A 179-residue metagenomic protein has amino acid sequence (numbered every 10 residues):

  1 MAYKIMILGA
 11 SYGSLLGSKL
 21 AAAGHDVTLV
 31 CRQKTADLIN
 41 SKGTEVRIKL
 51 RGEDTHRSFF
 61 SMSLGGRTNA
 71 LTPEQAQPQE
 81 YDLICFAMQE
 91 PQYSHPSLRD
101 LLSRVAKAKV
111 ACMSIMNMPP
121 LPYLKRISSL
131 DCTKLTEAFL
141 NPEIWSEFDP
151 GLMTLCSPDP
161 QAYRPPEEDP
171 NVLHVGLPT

Functional and structural regions predicted by a protein language model:
M1-G52, L121: NAD(P)+-binding Rossmann beta1-loop-alpha1 motif at the extreme N-terminus of oxidoreductases
I7, D54-T55, L140, P158: Alpha-helical structural elements
C31-Y81: Conserved N-terminal Rossmann-fold NAD(P) cofactor-binding segment
L64-P178: Rossmann-like NAD(P)(H) cofactor-binding subdomain of soluble oxidoreductases
